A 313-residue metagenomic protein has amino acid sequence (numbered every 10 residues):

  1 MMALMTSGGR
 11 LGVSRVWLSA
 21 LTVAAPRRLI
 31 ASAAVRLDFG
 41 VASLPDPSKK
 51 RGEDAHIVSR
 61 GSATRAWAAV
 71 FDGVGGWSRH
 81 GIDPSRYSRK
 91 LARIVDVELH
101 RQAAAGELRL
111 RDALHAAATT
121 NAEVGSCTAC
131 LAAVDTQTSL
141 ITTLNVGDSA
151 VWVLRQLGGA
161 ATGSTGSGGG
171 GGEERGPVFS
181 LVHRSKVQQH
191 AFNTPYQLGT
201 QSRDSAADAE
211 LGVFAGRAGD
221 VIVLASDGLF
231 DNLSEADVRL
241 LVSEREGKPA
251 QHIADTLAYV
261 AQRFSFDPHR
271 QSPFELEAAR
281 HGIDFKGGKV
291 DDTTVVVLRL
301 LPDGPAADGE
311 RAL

Functional and structural regions predicted by a protein language model:
M2-L313: PP2C/PPM-type serine/threonine phosphatase catalytic domain
